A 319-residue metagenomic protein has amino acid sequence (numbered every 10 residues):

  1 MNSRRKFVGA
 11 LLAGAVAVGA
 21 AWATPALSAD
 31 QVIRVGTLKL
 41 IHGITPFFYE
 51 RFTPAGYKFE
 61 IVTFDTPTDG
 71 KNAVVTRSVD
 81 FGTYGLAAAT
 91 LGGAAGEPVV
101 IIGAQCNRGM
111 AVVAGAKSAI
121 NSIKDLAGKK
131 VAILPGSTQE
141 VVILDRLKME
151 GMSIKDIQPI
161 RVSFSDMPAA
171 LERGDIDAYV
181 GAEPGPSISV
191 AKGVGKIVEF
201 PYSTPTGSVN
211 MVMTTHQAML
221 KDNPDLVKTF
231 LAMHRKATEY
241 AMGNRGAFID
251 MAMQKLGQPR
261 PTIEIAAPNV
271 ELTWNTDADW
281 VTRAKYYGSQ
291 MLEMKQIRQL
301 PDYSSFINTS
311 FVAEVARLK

Functional and structural regions predicted by a protein language model:
M1-G14: N-terminal secretory signal peptides and thylakoid transit peptides that target proteins across membranes
G9, G128, A191, N308: Phosphate-coordinating loops and pocket residues in cytosolic domains that bind phosphorylated ligands
A15-G19: Residue-level signal for alpha-helical transmembrane segments in multi-pass membrane proteins
A23-T24: N-terminal signal peptide c-region/cleavage motif recognized by signal peptidases
L27-S153, Q158-F164, D177-E183, V194-F200 (+1 more regions): Short, glycine-/small- and polar/acidic-enriched structural segments that line small-molecule recognition paths
A87-A88, I160, S165-Q254: Pocket-lining segment of extracytoplasmic ligand-binding domains
D222-R298: Secondary-structure end/capping motifs
L292-K319: Conserved C-terminal helix/tail region of periplasmic/extracytoplasmic solute-binding proteins
